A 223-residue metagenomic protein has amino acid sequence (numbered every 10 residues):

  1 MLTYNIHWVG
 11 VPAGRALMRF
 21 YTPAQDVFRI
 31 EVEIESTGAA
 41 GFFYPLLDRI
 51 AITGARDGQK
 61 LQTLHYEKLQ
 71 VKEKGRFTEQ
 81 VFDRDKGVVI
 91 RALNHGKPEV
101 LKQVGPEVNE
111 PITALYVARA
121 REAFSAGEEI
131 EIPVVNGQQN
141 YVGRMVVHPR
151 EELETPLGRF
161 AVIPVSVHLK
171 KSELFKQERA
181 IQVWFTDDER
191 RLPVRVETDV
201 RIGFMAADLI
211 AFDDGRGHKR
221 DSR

Functional and structural regions predicted by a protein language model:
M1-R84, R121-R223: Acidic, serine/threonine-rich low-complexity disordered tracts
F77-R121: Hydrophobic, well-structured mid-protein blocks that either form specific transmembrane helices
